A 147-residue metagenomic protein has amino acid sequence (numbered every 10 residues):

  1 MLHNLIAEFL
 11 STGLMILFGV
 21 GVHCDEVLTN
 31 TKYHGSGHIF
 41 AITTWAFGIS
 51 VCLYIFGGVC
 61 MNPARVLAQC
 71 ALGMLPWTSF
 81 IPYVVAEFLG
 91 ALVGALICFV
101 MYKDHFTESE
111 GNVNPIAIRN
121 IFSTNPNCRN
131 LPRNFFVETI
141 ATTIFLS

Functional and structural regions predicted by a protein language model:
M1-S147: Membrane-interface helix-loop junctions and terminal tails of multi-pass membrane proteins
